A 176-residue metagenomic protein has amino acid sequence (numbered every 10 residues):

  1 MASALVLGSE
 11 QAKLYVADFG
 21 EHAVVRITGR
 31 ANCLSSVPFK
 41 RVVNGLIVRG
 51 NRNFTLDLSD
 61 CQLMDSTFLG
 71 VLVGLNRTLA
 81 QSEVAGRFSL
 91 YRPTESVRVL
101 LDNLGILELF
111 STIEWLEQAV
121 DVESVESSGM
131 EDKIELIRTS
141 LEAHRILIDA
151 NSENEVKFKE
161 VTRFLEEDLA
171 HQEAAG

Functional and structural regions predicted by a protein language model:
A4-V6, E10-R41: STAS-typified acidic loop motif
E10-Q11, D18, V71-G74, G129: Short, flexible segments with low predicted structural confidence
C33-F110: Amphipathic alpha-helical interaction surfaces in cytosolic regulatory modules
V97-L100, A119-E123: Switch/connector loops and helix/strand junctions flanking conserved nucleotide-binding motifs in nucleotide-processing
S111-Q118: Short acidic-hydrophobic, aromatic-tinged amphipathic segments that line or gate anion-handling sites
V120-Q172: Charged/polar low-complexity intrinsically disordered segments, enriched in acidic residues
A175-G176: Long, low-complexity, Lys/Arg-enriched
